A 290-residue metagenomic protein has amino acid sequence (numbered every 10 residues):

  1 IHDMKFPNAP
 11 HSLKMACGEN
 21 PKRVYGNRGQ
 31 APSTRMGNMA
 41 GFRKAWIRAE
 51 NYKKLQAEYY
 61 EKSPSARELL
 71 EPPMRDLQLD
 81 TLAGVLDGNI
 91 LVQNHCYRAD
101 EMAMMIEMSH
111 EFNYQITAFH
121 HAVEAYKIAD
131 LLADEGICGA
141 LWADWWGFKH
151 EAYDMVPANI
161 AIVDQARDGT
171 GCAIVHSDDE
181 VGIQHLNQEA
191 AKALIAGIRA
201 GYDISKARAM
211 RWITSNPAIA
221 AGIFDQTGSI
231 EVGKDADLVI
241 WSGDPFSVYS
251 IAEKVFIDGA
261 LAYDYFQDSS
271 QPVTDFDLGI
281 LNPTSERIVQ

Functional and structural regions predicted by a protein language model:
I1-H120, I251, I257, S285-V289: Polyanionic/metal-chelating signatures
L91, D130-A133, I137-W241, D258-L261: His/Asp/Glu-enriched, well-ordered alpha-helical/loop segment that forms or immediately abuts the divalent-metal
A99-A103, A122-A129, G182-Q184: Active-site environment of divalent metal-dependent phosphoester hydrolases
M102-S109, I128-A133, A190: Distinct, well-ordered alpha-helical segments
F112, G136, W142, W146 (+2 more regions): Extracytoplasmic and endomembrane cell-envelope/extracellular-matrix remodeling and assembly machinery
A118-V123, A140: Short internal beta-strands
I223, V248-S250: Short, small/polar residue-rich loop motifs at catalytic or cofactor-binding pockets
I257-Q290: Extracellular/periplasmic ectodomains of large secreted or surface enzymes and adhesion receptors
